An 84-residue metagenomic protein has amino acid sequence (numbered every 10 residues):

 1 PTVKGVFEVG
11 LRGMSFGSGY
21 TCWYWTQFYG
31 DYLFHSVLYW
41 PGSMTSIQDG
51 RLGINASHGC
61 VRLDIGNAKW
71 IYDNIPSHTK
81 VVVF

Functional and structural regions predicted by a protein language model:
P1-E8: Electropositive
G13-F84: Exported/periplasmic cell-wall-interacting domains
